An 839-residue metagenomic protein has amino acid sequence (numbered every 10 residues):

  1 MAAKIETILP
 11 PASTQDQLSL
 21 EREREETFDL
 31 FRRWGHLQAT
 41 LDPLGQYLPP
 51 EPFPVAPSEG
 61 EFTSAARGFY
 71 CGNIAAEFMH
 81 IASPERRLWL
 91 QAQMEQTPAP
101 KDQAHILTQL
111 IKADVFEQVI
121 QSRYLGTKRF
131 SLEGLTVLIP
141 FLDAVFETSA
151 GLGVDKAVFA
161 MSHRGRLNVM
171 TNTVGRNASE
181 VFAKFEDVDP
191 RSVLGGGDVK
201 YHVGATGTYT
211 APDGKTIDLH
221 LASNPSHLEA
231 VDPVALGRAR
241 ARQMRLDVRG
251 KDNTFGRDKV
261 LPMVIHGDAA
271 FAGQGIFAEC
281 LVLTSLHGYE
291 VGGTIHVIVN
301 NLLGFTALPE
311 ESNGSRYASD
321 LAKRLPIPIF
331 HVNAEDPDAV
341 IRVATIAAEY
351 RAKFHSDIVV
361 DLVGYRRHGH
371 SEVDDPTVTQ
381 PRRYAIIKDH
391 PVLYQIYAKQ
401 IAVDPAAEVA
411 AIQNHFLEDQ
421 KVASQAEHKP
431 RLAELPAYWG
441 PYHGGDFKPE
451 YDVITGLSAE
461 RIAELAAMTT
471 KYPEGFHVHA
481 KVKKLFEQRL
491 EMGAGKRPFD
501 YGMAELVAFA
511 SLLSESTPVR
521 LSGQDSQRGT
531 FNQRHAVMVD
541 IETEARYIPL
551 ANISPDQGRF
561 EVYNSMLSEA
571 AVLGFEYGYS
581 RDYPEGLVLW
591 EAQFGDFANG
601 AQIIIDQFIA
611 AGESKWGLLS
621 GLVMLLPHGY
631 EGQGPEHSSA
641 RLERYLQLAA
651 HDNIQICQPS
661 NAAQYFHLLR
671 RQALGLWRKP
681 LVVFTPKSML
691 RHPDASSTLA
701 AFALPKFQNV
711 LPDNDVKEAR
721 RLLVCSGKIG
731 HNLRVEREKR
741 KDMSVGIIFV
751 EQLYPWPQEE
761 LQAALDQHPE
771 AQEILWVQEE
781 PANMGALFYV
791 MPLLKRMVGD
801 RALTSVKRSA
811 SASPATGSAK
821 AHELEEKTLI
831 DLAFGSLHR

Functional and structural regions predicted by a protein language model:
A2-L138, V154: Extended, charge-enriched "interface" segments that sit outside catalytic cores
I8-S13, S19-P52, S64, D114 (+3 more regions): Flexible, glycine-rich loop/tail regions that form catalytic "lids" or insertion modules at the edges of active sites
Q15, R129-T136, D218-E229, G250-N253 (+13 more regions): Alpha-helix capping and helix-loop boundary segments enriched in small/acidic/polar residues
R24, L138-F146, V231, A235 (+3 more regions): Short, hydrophobic/amphipathic alpha-helical packing segments that form internal helix faces or helix-helix interfaces
T97-F116, F182, D187-V248, P549 (+4 more regions): Active-site cores of enzymes that catalyze phosphoryl transfer or operate on phosphate-rich substrates
V115, V119-S179, F486-L490, D500-L513 (+1 more regions): Active-site pocket-lining segments that scaffold enzyme catalytic pockets across diverse folds
D155-P326, F330, F531-Y583: Cofactor-binding active-site loop characterized by glycine-rich and histidine/acidic residues
G304-S315, K323-V359, G364-G369, T377: Conserved phosphate-handling catalytic cores of large alpha/beta enzymes
